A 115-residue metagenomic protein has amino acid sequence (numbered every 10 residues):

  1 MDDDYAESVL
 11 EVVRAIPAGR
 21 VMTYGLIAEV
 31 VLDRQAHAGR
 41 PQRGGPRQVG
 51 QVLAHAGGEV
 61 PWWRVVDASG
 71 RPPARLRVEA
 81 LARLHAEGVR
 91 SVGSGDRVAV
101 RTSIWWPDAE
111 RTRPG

Functional and structural regions predicted by a protein language model:
M1-G115: Nucleic acid-binding interface residues in structured DNA/RNA-binding domains, emphasizing the DNA-engaging scaffolds
